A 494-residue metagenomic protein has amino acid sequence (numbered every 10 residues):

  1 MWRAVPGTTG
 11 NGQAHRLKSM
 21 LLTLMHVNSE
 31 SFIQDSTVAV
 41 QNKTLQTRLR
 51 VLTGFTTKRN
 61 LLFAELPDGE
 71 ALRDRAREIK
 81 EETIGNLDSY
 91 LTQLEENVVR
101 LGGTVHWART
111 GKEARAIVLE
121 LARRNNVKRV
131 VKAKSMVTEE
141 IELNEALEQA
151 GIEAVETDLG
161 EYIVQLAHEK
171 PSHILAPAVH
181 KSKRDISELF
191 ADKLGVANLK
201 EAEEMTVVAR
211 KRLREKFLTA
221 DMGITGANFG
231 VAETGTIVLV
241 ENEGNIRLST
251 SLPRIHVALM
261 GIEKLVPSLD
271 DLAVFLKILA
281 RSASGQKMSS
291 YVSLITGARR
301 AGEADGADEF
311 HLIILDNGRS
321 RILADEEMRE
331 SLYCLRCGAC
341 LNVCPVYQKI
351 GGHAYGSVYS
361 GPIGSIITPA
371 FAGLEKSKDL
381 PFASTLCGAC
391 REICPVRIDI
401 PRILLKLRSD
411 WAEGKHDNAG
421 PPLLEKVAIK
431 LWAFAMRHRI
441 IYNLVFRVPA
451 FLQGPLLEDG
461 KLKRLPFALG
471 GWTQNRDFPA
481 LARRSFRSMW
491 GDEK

Functional and structural regions predicted by a protein language model:
W2, L17, L21-E327: The feature marks the mature, well-folded catalytic cores of soluble enzymes
A4-V5, A14: Acidic, Ala/Val/Gly-enriched low-complexity intrinsically disordered segments
S29, S36, Q41-F55, L424-K494: Intrinsic disorder at enzyme termini
D88, T104, V127, L199 (+5 more regions): Intrinsically disordered or highly flexible coil/loop and linker segments, enriched in small and charged/polar residues
E113, S289-G302, R336, Y347-G351 (+4 more regions): A glycine-rich phosphate-binding loop feature that marks nucleotide/adenosyl-phosphate handling sites
G160, E203, M288-Y291, A419-K426 (+1 more regions): Short coil/turn segments at secondary-structure boundaries
G302-S331, L341, V346-E458: Ferredoxin-type iron-sulfur electron-transfer modules in oxidoreductases and energy-metabolism complexes
